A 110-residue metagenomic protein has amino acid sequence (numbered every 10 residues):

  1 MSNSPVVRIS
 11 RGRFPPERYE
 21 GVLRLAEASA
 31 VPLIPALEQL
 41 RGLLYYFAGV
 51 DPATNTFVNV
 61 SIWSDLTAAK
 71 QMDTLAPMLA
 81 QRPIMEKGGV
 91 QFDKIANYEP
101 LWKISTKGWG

Functional and structural regions predicted by a protein language model:
M1-F57, S64-A76, K87-G110: Short S/T/G/P-rich N-terminal loop/turn motif that feeds into the first structured element of a domain
P83-M85: C-terminal structural segments of small proteins and small subunits
